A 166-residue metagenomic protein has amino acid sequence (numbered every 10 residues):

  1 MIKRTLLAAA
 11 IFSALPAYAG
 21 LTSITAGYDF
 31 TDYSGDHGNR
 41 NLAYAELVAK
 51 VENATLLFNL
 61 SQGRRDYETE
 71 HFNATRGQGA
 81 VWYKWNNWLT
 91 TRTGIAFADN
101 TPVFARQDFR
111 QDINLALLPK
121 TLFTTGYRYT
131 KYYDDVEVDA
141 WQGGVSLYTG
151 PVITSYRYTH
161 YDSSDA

Functional and structural regions predicted by a protein language model:
M1-S23, E52-T55, W88: Cleavable N-terminal export/targeting peptides
T22-I24, V51-F58, N87-T93, P119-T125 (+1 more regions): Repeated loop/turn-to-beta-strand initiation elements of outer-membrane beta-barrel proteins
Y28-S34, V51-N53, L60-D66, I95-T101 (+3 more regions): Transmembrane beta-strands of outer-membrane beta-barrel pores
N39-A43, N73-G77, A105-F109, E137-W141 (+1 more regions): Residues that define the transmembrane beta-barrel architecture of outer-membrane proteins
A45-A49, G79-Y83, Q111-L115, G143-L147 (+1 more regions): Residues on the lipid-exposed face of transmembrane beta-strands in outer-membrane beta-barrel proteins
L60-A96: Mid-chain, structured segments of secreted extracytoplasmic proteins
N86-K131: Hydrophobic alpha-helical segments and helix pairs
L115, G126, K131, D135-L147: Surface-exposed beta-loop interaction hotspot
